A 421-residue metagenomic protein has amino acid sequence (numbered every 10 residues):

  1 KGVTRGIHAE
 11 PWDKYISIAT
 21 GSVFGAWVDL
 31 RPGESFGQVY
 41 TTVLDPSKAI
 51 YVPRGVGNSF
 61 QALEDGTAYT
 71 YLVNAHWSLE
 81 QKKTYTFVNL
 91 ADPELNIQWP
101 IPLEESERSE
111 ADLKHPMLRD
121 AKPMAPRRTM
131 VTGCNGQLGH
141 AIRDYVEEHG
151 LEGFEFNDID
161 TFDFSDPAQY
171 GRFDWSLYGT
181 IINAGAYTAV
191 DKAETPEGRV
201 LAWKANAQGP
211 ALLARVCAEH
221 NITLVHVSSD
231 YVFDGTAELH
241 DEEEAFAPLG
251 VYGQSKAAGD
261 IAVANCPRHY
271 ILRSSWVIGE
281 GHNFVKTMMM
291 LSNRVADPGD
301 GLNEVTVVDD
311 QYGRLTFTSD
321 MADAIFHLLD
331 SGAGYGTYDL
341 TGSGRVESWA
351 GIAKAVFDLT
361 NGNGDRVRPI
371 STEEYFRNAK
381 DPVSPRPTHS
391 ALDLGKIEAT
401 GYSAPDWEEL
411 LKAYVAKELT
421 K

Functional and structural regions predicted by a protein language model:
K1-L44, E64-A68, V73-R127: Non-catalytic, conserved peripheral segments adjacent to functional cores
E104-R127, P385-K421: C-terminal amphipathic/interface module of NAD(P)-dependent oxidoreductases and related NAD-binding regulators
R128-H149: N-terminal Rossmann NAD(P)H-binding glycine-rich loop of SDR-like oxidoreductase domains
P167-A205: NAD(P)H-binding glycine-rich loop region in Rossmannoid oxidoreductase-like domains and their noncatalytic homologs
L201-L212, V232-L272, W276-H282: Catalytic helix-loop patch of NAD(P)-dependent Rossmann-fold dehydrogenases
A264-G313, T318-D320, F326: NAD(P)-dependent short-chain dehydrogenase/reductase
V307-Y312, Y338-V346, A399: Glycine-rich Rossmann NAD(P)(H)-binding loop
A324-I325, S331-P382, A413-V415: Mid/C-terminal beta-alpha module of Rossmann-like enzyme folds, strongest in SDR-family dehydrogenases/epimerases
